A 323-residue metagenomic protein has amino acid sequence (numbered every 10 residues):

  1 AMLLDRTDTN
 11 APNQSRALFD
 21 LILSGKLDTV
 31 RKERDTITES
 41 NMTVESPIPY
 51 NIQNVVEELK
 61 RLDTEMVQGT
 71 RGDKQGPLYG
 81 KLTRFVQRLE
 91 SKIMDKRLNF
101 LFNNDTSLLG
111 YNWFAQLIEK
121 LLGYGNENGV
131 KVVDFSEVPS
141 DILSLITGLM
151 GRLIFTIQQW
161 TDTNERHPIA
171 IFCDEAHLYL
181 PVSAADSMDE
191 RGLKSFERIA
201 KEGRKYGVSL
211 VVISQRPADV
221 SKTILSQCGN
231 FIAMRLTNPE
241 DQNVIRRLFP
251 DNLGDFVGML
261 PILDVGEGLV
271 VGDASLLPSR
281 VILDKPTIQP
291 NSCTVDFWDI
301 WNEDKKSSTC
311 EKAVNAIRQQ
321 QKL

Functional and structural regions predicted by a protein language model:
A1-S195: P-loop NTPase motor domains
K26-V30, A176, G229, G254 (+4 more regions): Alpha-helix boundary/capping detector
K81, L109, W113, V130 (+5 more regions): Short, functionally important structural connectors and interaction interfaces within domains
E137, N238, K285-T287: Non-catalytic surface loops within mature trypsin-like serine protease
G148-G151, G229, P250, K285-T287: Short, solvent-exposed amphipathic alpha-helical segments in soluble enzyme and RNA/protein-processing domains
T163, P250-G254, C293-V295: Catalytic or ion-translocation cores adjacent to nucleophile or general acid/base/metal-coordination motifs in diverse
G192-L193, E197-E202, Y206-I282: Conserved ATP-driven motor cores of ASCE-family P-loop NTPases powering translocation/secretion/packaging/pilus
V265-L323: Conserved P-loop NTPase motor module
